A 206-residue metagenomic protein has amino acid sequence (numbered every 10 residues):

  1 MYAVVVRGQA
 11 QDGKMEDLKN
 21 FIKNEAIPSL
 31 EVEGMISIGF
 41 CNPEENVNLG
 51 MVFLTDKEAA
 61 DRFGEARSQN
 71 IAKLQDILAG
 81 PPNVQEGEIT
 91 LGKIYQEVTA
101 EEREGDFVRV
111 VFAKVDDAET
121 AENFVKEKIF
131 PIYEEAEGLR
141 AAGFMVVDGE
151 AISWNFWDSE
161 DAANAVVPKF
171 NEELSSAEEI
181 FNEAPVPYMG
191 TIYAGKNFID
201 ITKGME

Functional and structural regions predicted by a protein language model:
M1-L49, F53-A72, D76-E206: Short S/T/G/P-rich N-terminal loop/turn motif that feeds into the first structured element of a domain
